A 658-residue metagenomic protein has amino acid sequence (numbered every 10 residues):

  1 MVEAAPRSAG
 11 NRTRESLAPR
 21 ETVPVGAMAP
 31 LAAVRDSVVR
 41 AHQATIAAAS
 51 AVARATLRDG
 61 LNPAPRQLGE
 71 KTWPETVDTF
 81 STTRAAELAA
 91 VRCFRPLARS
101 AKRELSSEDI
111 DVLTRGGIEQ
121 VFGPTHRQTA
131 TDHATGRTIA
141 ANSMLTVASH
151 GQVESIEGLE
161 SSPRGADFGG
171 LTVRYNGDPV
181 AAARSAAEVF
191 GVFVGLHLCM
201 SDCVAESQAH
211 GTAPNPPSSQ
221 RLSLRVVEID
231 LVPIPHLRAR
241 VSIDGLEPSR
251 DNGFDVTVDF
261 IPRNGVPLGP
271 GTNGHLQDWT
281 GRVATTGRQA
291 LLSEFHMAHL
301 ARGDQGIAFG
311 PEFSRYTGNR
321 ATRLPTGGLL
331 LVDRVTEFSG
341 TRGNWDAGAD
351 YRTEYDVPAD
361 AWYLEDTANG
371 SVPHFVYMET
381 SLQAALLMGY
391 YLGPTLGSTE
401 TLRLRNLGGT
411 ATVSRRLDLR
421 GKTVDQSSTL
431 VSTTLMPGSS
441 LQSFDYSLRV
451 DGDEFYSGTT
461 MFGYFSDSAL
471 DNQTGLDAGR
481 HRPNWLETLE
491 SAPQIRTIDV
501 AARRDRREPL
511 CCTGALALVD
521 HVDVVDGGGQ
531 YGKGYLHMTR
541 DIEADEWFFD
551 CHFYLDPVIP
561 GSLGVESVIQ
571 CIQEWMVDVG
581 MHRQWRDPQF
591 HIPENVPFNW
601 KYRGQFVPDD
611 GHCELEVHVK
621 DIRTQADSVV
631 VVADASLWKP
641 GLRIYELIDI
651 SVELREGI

Functional and structural regions predicted by a protein language model:
V2-T13, V23-A29, A33, R40 (+15 more regions): Non-catalytic linker/capping segments at the edges of enzyme domains
M28, A32-I46, S50-L57, L61 (+1 more regions): Long amphipathic alpha-helical coiled-coil
V52-T79: Extended low-complexity, intrinsically disordered segments associated with secretion/export and membrane-tethering
A134-R137, S143-V226, D230-S249: Structured N-terminal alpha/beta-domain signature that marks small ligand/cofactor-binding or signaling modules
E160, Y175-Q208, V335, P358-D360 (+2 more regions): Active-site helix/loop of acyl-thioester processing domains in fatty-acid/polyketide metabolism, spanning hotdog-fold
D202-S207, R405-A411, E594-W600: Short, structured beta-strand/loop micro-motifs enriched in basic residues and often containing a Trp
N215-R221, L417-D425, F606-E614: Short nucleic-acid-contacting surface segments enriched for D/E, G, S/T with interspersed K/R
L222-E228, V424-L430, C613-V619: Short tryptophan-centered beta-strand motifs in secreted/extracellular beta-sheet-rich domains of glycan-recognition
